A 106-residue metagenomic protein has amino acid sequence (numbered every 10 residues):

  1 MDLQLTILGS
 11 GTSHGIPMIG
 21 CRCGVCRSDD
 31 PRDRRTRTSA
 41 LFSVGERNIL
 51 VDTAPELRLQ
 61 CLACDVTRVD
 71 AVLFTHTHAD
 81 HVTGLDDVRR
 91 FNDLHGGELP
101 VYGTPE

Functional and structural regions predicted by a protein language model:
D2, T104-E106: Metallo-beta-lactamase
D2-C64: Conserved beta-strand hairpin/beta-sheet module of binuclear metal-dependent hydrolase folds, prominently
N48-I49, T53-G103: Active-site metal-binding motif and surrounding structural segment of the metallo-beta-lactamase
